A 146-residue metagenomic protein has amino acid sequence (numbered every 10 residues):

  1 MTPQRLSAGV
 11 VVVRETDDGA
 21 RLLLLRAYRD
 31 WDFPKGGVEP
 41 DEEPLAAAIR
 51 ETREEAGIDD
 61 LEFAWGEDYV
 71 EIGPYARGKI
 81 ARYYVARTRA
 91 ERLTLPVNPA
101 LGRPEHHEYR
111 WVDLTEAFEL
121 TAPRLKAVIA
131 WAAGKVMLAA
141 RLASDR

Functional and structural regions predicted by a protein language model:
M1-R21: Conserved N-terminal beta-strand and adjoining loop/helix that marks the start of the Nudix/MutT-like hydrolase domain
L6, Y69-V97, R110, A132-A139: Active-site-adjacent beta-strand/loop module that shapes the phosphate/pyrophosphate-binding cleft
V12-R14, V85-R87, D113: Short, well-ordered beta-strand micro-motif
T16-D17, A76-R77, E105: Extracellular/periplasmic catalytic domains that process cell-envelope and extracellular macromolecules
D18-D59: Conserved Nudix-box catalytic region and its N-terminal flanking loop in Nudix hydrolases and closely related
Y28-W31, L93-R146: Nudix hydrolase/Nudix homology domain
V38, T88, L114-A117: Hydrophobic pocket-lining residues within nucleotide cofactor-binding pockets
I58-D68: A short coil-to-beta-strand element that immediately follows conserved catalytic motifs
